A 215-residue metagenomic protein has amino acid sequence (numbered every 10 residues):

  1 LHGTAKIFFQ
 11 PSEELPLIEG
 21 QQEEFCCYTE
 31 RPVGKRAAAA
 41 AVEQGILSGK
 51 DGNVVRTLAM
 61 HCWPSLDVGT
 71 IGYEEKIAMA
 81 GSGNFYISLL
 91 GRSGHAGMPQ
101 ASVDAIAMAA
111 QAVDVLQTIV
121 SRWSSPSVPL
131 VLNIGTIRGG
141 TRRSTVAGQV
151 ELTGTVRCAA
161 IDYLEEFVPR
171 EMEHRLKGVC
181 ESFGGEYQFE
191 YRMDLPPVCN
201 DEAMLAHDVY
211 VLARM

Functional and structural regions predicted by a protein language model:
H2-P129, T136, T141-T145: Histidine/acidic-residue-rich, glycine-tolerant segments that coordinate divalent metal ions
A110-M215: Metal-dependent amide/peptide-bond hydrolase catalytic core, centered on the "pita-bread" metallohydrolase fold
